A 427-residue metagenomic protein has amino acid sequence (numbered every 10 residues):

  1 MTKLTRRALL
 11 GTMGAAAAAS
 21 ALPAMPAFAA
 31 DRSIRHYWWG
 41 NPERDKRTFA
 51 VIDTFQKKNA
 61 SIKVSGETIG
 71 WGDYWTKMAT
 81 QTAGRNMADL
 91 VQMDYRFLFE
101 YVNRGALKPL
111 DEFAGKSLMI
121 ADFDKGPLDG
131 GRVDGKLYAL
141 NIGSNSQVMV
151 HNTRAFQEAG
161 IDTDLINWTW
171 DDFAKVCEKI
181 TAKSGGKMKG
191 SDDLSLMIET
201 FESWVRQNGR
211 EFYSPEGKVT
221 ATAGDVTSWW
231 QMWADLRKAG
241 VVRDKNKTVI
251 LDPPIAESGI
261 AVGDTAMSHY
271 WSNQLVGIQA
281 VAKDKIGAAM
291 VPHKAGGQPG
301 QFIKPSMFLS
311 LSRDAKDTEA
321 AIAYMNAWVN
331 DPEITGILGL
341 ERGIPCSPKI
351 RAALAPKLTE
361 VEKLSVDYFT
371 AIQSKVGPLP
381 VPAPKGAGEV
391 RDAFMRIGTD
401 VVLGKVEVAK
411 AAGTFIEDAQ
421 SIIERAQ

Functional and structural regions predicted by a protein language model:
M1-A16: N-terminal secretory signal peptides and thylakoid transit peptides that target proteins across membranes
A50, T54-F123, E158-G160, E257-M267 (+3 more regions): Extracytoplasmic "Venus flytrap"/periplasmic binding protein-like
A88-D89, M119-A155, M188-K189, Q298-Q301 (+1 more regions): A structural signal for short loop-to-beta-strand junctions that line the ligand-binding cleft of periplasmic/secreted
Y95-V148, K283, G287-A289, L358-K363 (+1 more regions): Hinge/lid segment of periplasmic solute-binding proteins
D134-I142, Q147, D172-T227, T265: Extracytoplasmic/periplasmic solute-binding protein
V176-K179, G217-T248, V291: Glycine-centered hinge/linker elements that transmit conformational signals in sensory and ligand-binding systems
V276, L311-G388, R425-Q427: Mature extracytoplasmic/periplasmic domains
V366-D418: C-terminal capping/gating helix-and-loop segments adjacent to ligand/active sites or protein-protein/ligand interfaces
